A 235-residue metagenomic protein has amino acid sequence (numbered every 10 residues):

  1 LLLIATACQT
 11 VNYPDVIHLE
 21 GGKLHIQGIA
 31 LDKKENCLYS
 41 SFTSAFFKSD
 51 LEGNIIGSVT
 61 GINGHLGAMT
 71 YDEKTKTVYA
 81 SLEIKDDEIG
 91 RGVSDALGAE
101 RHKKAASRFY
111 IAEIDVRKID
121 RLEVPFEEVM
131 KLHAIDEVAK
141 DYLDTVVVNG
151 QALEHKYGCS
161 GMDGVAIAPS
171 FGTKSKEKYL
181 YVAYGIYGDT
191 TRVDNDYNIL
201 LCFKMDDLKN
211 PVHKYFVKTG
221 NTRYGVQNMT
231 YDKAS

Functional and structural regions predicted by a protein language model:
P14-L19, R117-M162, K204-Y224: Surface-exposed loop and turn segments in beta-propeller and other repeat-based domains that flank or scaffold
P14-S44, D163, P169-G172: Beta-strand-rich domains and repeat architectures in extracellular enzymes and scaffolds, especially beta-propellers
K23-A30, N63-D72, E137-T145, Y157-S170 (+1 more regions): Repeated scaffold domains used in trafficking and secretory/extracellular systems, primarily beta-propellers
L31-E35, Y71-T75, P169-K176, Y231-A234: Residue-level detector of Asp-centered blade-edge/turn motifs that repeat once per structural unit in beta-propeller
D32-I62, D207-L208: Beta-propeller domains
E52-A99: Blade-loop segments of beta-propeller domains
V93-R121, V193-L208: Beta-propeller blade signature
Q151-V217: Hydrophobic, aromatic-enriched interface-forming segments
